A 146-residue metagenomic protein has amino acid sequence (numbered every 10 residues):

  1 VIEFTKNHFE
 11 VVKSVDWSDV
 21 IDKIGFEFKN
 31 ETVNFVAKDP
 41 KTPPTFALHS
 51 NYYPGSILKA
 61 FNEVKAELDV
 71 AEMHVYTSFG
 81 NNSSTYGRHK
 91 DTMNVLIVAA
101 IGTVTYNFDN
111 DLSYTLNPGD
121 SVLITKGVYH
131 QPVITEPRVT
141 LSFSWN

Functional and structural regions predicted by a protein language model:
V1-K23: An N-terminal JmjN-like helical accessory module and its immediate linker preceding a catalytic domain
D22-D120, V128-N146: Active-site region of the double-stranded beta-helix
L123: Active-site beta-strand/loop microenvironment that shapes enzyme catalytic pockets
